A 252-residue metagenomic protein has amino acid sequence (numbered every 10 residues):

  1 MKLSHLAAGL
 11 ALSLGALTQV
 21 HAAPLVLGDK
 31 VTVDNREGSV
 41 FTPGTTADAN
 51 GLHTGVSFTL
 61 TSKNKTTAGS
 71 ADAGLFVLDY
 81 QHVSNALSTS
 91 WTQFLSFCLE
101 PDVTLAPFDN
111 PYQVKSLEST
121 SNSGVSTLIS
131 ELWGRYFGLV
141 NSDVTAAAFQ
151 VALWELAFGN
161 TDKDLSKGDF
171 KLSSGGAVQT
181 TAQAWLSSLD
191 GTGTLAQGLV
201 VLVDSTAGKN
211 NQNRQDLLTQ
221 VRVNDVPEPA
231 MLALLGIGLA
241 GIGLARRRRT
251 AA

Functional and structural regions predicted by a protein language model:
M1-P24, D216-A245, A252: Short, threonine-centered small-residue motifs that mark membrane-proximal processing/anchoring sites and TM-junction
A23-V223: Short, surface-exposed polybasic-aromatic patches that bind anionic ligands, especially phosphate groups
D164, T250-A251: Secondary-structure transition/capping residues
